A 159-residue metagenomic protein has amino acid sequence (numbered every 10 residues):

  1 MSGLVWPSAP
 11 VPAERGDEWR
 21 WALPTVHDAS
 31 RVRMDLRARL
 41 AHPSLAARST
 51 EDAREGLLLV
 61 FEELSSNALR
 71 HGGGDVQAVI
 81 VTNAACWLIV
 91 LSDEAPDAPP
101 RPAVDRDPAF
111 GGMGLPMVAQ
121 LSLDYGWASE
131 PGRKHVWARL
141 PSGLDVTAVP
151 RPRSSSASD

Functional and structural regions predicted by a protein language model:
M1-P24, L69-D159: Conserved beta-strand-loop-beta-strand hairpin that lines the nucleotide-binding pocket of ATP/GTP-utilizing enzymes
S30, M34-E62: Conserved short strand/loop->alpha-helix "switch" segment adjacent to the catalytic nucleotide/phosphoryl-transfer site
V60, S65-H71: Short, well-structured hydrophobic secondary-structure segments
